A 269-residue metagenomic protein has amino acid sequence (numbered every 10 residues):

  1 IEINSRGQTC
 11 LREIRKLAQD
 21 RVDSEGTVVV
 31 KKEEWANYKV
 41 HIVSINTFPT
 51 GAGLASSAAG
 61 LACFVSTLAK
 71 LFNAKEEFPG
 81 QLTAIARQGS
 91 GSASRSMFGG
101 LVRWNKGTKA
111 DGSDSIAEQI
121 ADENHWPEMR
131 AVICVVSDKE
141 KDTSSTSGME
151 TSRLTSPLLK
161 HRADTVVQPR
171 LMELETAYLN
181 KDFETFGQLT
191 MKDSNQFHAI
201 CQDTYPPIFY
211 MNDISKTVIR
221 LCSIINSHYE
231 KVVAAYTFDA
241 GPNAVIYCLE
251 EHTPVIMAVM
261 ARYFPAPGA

Functional and structural regions predicted by a protein language model:
I1-A52, S66-P79: ATP-binding N-lobe of GHMP and related small-molecule kinases
N4, A58-V65, S215: Short alpha-helical patches at coil-to-helix transitions and adjacent helical residues in well-structured domains
A36-T47, A86, T217-Y229: Short, hydrophobic/aliphatic alpha-helical segments
A36-V40, E77-G80, F98-G99, E128-R130 (+1 more regions): Short coil/turn connectors at secondary-structure junctions
L54-S56: Active-site nucleophile and cofactor-binding loops and adjacent substrate-binding regions of central metabolic enzymes
A59-C63, A74-E76, I85-E150: Fold-level recognition of mixed alpha/beta catalytic cores in primary-metabolism enzymes, strongest
P79-S90, E184-D193: Short, well-structured alpha-helical segments that form the helix of a local strand-helix-strand
A121-A269: C-terminal nucleotide
